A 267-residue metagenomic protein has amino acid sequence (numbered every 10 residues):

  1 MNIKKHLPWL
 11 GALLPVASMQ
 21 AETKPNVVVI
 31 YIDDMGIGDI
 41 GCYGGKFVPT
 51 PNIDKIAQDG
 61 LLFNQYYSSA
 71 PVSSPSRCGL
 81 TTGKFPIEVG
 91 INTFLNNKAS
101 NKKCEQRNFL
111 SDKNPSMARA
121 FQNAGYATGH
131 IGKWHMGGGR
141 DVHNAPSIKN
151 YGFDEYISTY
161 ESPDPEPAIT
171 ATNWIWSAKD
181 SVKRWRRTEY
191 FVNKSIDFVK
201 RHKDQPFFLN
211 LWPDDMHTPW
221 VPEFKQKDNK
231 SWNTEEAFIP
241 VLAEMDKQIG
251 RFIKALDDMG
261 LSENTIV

Functional and structural regions predicted by a protein language model:
N2-A12: Sec-dependent signal peptide recognition, specifically the positively charged N-region followed immediately by
N2-K4, A21-V267: Formylglycine-dependent sulfatase
A12-Q20: Hydrophobic h-region of N-terminal signal peptides that target proteins for export in Gram-negative bacteria
